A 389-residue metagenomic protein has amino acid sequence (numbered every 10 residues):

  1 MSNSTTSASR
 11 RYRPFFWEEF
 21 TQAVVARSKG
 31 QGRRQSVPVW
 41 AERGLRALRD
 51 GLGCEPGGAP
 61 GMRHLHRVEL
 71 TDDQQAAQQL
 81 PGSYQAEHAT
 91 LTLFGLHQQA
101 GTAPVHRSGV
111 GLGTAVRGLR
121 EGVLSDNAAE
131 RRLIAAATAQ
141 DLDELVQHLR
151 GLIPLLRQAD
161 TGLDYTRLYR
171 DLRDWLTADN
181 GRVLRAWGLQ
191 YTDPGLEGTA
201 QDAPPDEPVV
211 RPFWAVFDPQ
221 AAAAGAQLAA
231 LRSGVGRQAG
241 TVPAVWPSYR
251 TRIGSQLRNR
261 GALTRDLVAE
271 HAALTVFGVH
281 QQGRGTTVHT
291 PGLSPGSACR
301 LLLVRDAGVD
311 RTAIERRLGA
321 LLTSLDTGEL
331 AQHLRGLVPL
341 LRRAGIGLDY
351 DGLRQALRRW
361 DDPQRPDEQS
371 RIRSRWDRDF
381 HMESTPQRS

Functional and structural regions predicted by a protein language model:
S2-G82, A89, P204-R265, E270-A272 (+1 more regions): N-terminal domain-start signal
S36, Q75, Q79-S83, A100 (+11 more regions): Conserved aromatic-histidine-acidic binding/catalytic patches
G44, A115, R132, H148-G151 (+7 more regions): Charge-rich, solvent-exposed alpha-helical interaction surfaces
G53, L70, T92, L96 (+13 more regions): Alpha-helical repeat scaffolds in large eukaryotic proteins
C54-G61, A100-P104, S125, L142-D143 (+8 more regions): Intrinsically disordered or highly flexible coil/loop and linker segments, enriched in small and charged/polar residues
T71-A115, S255-L301: Aromatic- and glycine-enriched beta-alpha-beta binding-site module
G109-A135, L293-R316: Compact, glycine/acidic-enriched structural inserts
A135, A139-P204, T327-S389: Elongated scaffolding segments in large macromolecular assemblies, built predominantly from amphipathic alpha-helices
